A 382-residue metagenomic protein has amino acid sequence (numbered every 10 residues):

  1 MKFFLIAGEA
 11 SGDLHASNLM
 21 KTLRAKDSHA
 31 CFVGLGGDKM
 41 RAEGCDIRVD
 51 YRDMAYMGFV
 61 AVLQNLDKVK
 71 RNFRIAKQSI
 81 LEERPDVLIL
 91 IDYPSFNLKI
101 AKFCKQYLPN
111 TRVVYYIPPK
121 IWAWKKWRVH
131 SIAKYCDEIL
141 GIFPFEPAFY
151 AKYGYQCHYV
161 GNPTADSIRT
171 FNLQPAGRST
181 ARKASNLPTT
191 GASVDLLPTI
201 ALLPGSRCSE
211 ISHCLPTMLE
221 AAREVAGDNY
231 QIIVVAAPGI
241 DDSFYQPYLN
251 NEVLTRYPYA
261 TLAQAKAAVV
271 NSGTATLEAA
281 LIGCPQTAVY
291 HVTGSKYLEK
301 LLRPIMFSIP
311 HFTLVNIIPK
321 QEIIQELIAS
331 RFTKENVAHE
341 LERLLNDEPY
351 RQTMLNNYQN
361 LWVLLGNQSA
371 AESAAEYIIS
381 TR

Functional and structural regions predicted by a protein language model:
M1-R382: Nucleotide-activated sugar donor-binding and catalytic core shared by glycosyltransferases and related lipid-linked
